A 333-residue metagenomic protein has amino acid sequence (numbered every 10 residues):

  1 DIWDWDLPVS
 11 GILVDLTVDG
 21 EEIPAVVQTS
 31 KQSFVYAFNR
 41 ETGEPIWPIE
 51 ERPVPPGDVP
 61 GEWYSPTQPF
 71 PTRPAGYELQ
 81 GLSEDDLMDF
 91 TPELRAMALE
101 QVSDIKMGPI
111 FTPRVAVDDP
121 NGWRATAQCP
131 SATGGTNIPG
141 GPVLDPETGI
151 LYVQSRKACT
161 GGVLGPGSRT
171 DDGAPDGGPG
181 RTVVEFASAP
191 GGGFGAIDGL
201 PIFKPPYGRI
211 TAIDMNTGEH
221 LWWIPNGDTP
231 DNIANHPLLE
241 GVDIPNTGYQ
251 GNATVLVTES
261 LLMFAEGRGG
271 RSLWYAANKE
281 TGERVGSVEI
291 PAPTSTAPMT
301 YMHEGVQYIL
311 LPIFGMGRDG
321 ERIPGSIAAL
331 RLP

Functional and structural regions predicted by a protein language model:
D1-P333: Beta-sheet-rich non-transmembrane sensory/scaffold domains
